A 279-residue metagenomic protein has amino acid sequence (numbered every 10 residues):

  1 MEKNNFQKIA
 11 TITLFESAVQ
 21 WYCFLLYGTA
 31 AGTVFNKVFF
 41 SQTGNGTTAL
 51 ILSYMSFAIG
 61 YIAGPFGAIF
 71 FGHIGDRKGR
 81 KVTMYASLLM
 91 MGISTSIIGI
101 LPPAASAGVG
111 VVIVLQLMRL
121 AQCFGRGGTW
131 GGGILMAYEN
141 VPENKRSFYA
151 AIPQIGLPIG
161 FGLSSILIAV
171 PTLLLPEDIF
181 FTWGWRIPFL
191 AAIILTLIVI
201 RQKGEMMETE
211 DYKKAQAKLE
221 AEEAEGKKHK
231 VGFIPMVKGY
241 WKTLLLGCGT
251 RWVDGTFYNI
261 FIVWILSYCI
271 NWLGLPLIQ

Functional and structural regions predicted by a protein language model:
G28-G32, Y240-Q279: Extracytoplasmic gate region of multi-pass secondary transporters
A31-F66, M84: Extracellular/periplasmic helix-loop-helix junction of adjacent transmembrane segments in MFS-like secondary
S41, L89-G108: C-terminal ends and interior cores of transmembrane alpha-helices in multi-pass membrane transporters/permeases
Y54-H73, S87-S94, I159: Central cavity-lining transmembrane alpha-helices of secondary-active solute carriers, predominantly the Major
L101, A107-G127: Hydrophobic core of transmembrane alpha-helices in multi-pass small-molecule transporters, especially MFS/SLC-type
G125, S147-T172, L195: Glycine-rich segments within core transmembrane alpha-helices of 12-TM secondary carriers
T182-R201: Symmetry-related core transmembrane helices of the 12-TM Major Facilitator Superfamily/SLC fold
G204-V231: Flexible cytoplasmic inter-helical loops of multi-pass small-molecule transporters
